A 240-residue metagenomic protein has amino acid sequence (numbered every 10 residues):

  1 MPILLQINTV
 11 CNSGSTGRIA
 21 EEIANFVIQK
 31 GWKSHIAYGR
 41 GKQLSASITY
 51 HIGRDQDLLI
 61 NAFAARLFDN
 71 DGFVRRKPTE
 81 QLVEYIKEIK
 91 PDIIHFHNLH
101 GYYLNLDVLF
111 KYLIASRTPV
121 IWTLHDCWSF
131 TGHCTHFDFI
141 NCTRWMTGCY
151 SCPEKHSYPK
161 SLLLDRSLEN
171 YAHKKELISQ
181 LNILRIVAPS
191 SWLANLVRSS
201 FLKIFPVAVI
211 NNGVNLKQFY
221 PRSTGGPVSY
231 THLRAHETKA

Functional and structural regions predicted by a protein language model:
M1-I48, I89, I114-T118, N182: N-terminal subdomain of nucleotide-sugar transferases
R18, S45-Y50, V108, G132-F137 (+2 more regions): Short aromatic-enriched loop/helix-cap "lid" or pocket-rim segments at secondary-structure transitions that line
Q29-I93: A conserved catalytic-core segment of Leloir-type glycosyltransferases
E84-L104, P119-H125: Short N-terminal targeting/anchoring amphipathic segment
A115, W128, R144-I186, F201: Membrane-proximal helix-turn-helix segments that form the acceptor-binding/catalytic region of lipid-linked
S167-K174, Y220-Y230: A short helix/loop element that forms part of the nucleotide-sugar donor recognition site in Leloir-type
W192, G213: Carbohydrate-associated surface elements
T231-A240: Conserved small/polar residues in nucleotide/adenosyl-binding loops
